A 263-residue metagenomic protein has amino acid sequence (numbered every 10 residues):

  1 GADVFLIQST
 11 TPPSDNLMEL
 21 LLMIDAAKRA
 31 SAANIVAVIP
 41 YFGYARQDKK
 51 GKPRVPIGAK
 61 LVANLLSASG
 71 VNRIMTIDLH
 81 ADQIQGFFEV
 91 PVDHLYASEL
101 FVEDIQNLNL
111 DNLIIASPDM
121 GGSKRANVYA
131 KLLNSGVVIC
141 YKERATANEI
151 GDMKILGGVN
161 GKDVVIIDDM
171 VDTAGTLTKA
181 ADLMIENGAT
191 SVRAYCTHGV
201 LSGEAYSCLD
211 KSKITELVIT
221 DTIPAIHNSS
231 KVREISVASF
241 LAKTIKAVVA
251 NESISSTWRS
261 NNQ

Functional and structural regions predicted by a protein language model:
G1-Q263: PRPP-associated nucleotide enzymes
